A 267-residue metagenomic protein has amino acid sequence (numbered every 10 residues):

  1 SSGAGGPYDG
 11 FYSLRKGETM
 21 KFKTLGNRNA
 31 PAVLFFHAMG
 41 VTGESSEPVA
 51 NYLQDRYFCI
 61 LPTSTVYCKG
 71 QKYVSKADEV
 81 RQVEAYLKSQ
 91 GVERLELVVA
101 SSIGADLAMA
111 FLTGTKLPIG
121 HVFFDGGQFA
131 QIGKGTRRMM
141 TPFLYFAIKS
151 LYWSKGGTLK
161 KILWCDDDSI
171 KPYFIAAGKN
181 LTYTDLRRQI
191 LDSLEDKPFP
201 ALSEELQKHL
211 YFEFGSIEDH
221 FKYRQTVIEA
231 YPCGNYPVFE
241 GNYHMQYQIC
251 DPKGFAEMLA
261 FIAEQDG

Functional and structural regions predicted by a protein language model:
K16-L25: A short loop-to-beta-strand scaffold at the N-terminal edge of the catalytic core in hydrolase folds
L25-K69: Conserved HGGG/HGGXW glycine-rich cap/lid loop of the alpha/beta-hydrolase fold
I60-L97: Active-site loop/oxyanion-hole signature of alpha/beta-hydrolase fold enzymes
V99-G104, A108: Gly/Ala-rich beta-loop-alpha elbow adjacent to hydrolase catalytic centers
T113-G114, I119-K149: Flexible "cap/lid" loop of the alpha/beta hydrolase fold
K134-G135, L151-E204: Conserved alpha/beta-hydrolase catalytic His-Asp/Glu region
L191-E229: Conserved serine/cysteine hydrolase catalytic core
N242-K253: Catalytic histidine-centered segment of alpha/beta-hydrolase-like enzymes
